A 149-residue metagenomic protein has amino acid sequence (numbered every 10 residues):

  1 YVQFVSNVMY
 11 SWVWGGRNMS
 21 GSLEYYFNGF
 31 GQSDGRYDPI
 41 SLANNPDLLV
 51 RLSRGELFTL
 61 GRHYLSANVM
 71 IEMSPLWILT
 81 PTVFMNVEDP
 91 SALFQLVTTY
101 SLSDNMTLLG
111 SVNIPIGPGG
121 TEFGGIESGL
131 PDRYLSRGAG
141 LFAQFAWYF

Functional and structural regions predicted by a protein language model:
Y1, S33-I40, V83, A92-V97 (+1 more regions): Outer-membrane beta-barrel translocator domains and adjoining extracellular loop/strand segments of Gram-negative
Y1-L48: Long, well-ordered mid-to-C-terminal structural blocks that present hydrophobic/aromatic surfaces
V2-F4, G61-L65, P90-F94, R137-L141: Residues that define the transmembrane beta-barrel architecture of outer-membrane proteins
W12, Y25-G31, I71, V83-D89 (+2 more regions): Transmembrane beta-strands of outer-membrane beta-barrel pores
G15-G21, P75-L79, N105-G110: Repeated loop/turn-to-beta-strand initiation elements of outer-membrane beta-barrel proteins
G21-L23, V69, P81, T98 (+2 more regions): Membrane-embedded beta-strand positions of outer-membrane beta-barrel proteins
R51-G55, T82-F84, S128-R133: Extracellular loop and loop/strand-boundary signature of outer-membrane beta-barrel proteins
V112, R133-F149: Outer-membrane beta-barrel "beta-signal"
